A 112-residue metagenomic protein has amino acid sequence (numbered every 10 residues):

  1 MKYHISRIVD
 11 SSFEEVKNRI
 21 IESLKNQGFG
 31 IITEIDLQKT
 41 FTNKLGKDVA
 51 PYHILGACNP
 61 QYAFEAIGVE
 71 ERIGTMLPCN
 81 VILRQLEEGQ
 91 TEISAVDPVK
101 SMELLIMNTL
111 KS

Functional and structural regions predicted by a protein language model:
M1-Q27: Terminal, regulation- and interaction-focused segments at domain boundaries
M1-R7, C58, T75-M76, N108: Aromatic-residue detector
G30, D36-I82: Compact, glycine-rich, soluble single-domain proteins
Q85-G89: Short acidic-glycine loop/turn motifs at beta-strand connectors
Q90-S94: General beta-strand recognition
V96-S101: Short, solvent-exposed aromatic-acidic interface loops
E103-S112: Well-ordered alpha/beta subsegment
